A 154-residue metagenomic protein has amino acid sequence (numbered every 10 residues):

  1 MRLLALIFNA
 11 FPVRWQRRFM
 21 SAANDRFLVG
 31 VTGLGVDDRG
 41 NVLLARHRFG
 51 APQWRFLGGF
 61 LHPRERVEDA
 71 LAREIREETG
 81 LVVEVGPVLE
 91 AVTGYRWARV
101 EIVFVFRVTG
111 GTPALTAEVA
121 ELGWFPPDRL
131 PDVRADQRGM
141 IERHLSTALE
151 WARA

Functional and structural regions predicted by a protein language model:
M1-T32: Acidic, metal-coordinating catalytic segment for phosphate/diphosphate chemistry, firing primarily on the Nudix
F27, P52, A98-V100: Residue-level preference for beta-strand/loop junctions
V29-V31, G40, V100-I102, A120: Change "...and in nucleic-acid phosphodiester-cleaving endonucleases..." to "...and in nucleic-acid processing enzymes
G35, V103-R107, G123: Short, well-ordered beta-strand micro-motif
D37-E77: Conserved Nudix-box catalytic region and its N-terminal flanking loop in Nudix hydrolases and closely related
P52, A117-A154: Nudix hydrolase/Nudix homology domain
L81-E90: A short coil-to-beta-strand element that immediately follows conserved catalytic motifs
V92-P113, H144: Active-site-adjacent beta-strand/loop module that shapes the phosphate/pyrophosphate-binding cleft
